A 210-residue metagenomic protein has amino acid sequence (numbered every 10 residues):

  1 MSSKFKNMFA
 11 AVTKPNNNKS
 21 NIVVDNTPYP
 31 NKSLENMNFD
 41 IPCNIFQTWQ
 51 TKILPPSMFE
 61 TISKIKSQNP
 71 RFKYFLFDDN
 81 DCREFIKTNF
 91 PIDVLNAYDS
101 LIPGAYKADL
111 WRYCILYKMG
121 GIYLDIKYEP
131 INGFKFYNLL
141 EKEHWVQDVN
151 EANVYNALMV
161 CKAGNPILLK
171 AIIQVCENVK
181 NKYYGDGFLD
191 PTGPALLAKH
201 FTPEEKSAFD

Functional and structural regions predicted by a protein language model:
S2-A108, L124-D210: Glycosyltransferase-associated regions of secretory-pathway enzymes, highlighting luminal stem/catalytic domains
D109-G121: Small-residue hinge/turn detector
